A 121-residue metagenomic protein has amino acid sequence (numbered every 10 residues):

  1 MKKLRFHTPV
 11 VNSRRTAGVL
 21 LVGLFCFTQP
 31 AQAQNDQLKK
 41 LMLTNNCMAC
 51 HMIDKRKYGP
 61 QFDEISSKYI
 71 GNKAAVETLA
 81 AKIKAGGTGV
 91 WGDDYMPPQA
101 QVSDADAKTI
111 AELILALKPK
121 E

Functional and structural regions predicted by a protein language model:
K2-G18: Bacterial N-terminal signal peptides that target proteins for export
T16-T28: Bacterial N-terminal signal peptides
F27-M42, K68: Electrostatic cytochrome c docking/interface patches
N45-I53, I110: The canonical Cys-X-X-Cys-His
Y58-Y69, K82-A111, L117: Axial heme c-ligation environment in periplasmic c-type cytochrome domains
K120-E121: Short, solvent-exposed mixed-charge patches
